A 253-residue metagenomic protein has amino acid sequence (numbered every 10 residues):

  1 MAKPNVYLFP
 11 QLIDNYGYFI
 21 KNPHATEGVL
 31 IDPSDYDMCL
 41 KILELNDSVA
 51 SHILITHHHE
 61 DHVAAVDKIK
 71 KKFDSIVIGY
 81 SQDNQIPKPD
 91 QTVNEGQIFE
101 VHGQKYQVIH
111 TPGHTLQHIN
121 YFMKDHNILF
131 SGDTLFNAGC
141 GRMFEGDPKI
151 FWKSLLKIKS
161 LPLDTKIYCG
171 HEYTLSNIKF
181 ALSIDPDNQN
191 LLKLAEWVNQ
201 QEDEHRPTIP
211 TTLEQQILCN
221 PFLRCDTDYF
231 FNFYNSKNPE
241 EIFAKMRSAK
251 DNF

Functional and structural regions predicted by a protein language model:
M1-N46, N120-G132: Conserved beta-strand hairpin/beta-sheet module of binuclear metal-dependent hydrolase folds, prominently
F19, I98-K124, I128-L129, S160: Core dinuclear metal-dependent hydrolase active-site scaffold
I20, D32, H57, I69 (+6 more regions): Divalent metal-coordination and catalytic microenvironments
G28, D35-V108, K193-W197: Active-site HxH/HxHxD metal-binding segment of metal-dependent hydrolases
P33-D35, H58, Q82-D83, H114-T115 (+4 more regions): Active-site metal-binding loops of divalent metal-dependent hydrolases
I53-V63, I109-Q117, Y168-T174: Histidine-centered catalytic micro-motifs
G139-T165: Active-site-adjacent loop/tail segments of enzyme domains
L156-K166, L175-F253: Accessory terminal helices/loops
